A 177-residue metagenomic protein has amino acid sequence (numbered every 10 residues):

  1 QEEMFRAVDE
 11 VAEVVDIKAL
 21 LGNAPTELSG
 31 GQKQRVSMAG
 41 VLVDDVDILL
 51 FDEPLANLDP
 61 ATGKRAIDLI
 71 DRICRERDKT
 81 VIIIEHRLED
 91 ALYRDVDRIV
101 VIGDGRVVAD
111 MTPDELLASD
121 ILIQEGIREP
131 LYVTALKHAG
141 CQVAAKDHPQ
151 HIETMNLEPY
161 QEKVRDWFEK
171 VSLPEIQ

Functional and structural regions predicted by a protein language model:
E3-L20: Conserved ABC ATPase "signature" region
A24-L28, Q32: Conserved ABC ATPase signature
M38, I84: Hydrophobic anchor residue at the start of the ABC signature
L49-D52: Catalytic Walker B motif of ABC-type/P-loop ATPase nucleotide-binding domains
P60-T62: Helix N-cap at the start of a conserved alpha-helix in ABC-type nucleotide-binding domains
R87-R94: Conserved H-loop
R106-Y132: Conserved beta-strand-loop-alpha-helix hinge in the C-terminal portion of ABC ATPase nucleotide-binding domains
